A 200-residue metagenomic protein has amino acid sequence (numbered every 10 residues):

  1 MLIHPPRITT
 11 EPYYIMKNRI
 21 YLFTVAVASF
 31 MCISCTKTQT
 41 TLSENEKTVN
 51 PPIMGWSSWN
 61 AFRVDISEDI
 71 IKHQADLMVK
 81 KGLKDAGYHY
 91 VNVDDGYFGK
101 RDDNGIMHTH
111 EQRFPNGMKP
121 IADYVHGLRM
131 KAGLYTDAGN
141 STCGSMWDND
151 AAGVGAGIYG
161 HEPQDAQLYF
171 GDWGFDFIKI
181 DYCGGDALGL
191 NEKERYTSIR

Functional and structural regions predicted by a protein language model:
M1-T41: Bacterial Sec-dependent N-terminal signal peptides
I20, N45-V49, Y159, D172: Alpha-helical interaction segments
V25, E46, K81-L83: Generic marker of residues within folded, mature protein domains
Q39-K72, L77: N-terminal module-boundary/linker segments of secreted carbohydrate-active enzymes
S67, L190-E192: Short, solvent-exposed loop/turn segments at secondary-structure boundaries
E68-I71, M118, Y196: Generic preference for well-ordered alpha-helical elements
Q74, M78-G189: Aromatic-lined carbohydrate-binding/catalytic grooves of carbohydrate-active enzymes
K193-R200: Catalytic-core region of carbohydrate-active enzymes that cleave or remodel glycosidic bonds
